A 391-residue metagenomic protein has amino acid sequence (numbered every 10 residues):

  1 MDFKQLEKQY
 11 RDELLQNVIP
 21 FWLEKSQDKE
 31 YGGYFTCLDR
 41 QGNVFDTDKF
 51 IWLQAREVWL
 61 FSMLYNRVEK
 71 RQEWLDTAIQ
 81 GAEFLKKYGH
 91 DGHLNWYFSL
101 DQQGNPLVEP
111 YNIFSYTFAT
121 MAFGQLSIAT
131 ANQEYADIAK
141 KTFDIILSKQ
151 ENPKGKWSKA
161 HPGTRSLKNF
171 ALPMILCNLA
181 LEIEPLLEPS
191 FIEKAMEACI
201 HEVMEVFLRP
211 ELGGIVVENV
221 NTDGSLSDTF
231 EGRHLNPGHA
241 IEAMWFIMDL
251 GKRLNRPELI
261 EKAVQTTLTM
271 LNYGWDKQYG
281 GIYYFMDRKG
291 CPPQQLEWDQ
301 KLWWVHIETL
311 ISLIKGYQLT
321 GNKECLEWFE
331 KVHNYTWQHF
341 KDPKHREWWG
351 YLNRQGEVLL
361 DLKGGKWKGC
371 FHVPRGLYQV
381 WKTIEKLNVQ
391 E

Functional and structural regions predicted by a protein language model:
M1-E391: Glycan-recognition and catalytic cores of secretory/periplasmic carbohydrate-active enzymes
